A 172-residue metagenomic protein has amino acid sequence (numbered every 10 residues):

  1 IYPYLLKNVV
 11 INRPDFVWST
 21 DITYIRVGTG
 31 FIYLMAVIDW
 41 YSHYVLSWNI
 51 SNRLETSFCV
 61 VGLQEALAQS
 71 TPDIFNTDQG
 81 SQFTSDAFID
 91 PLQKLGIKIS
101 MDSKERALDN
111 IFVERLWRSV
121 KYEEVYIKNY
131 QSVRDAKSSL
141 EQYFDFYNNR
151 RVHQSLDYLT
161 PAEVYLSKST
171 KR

Functional and structural regions predicted by a protein language model:
I1-R172: Charged DNA-binding/catalytic regions of mobile-element recombinases
